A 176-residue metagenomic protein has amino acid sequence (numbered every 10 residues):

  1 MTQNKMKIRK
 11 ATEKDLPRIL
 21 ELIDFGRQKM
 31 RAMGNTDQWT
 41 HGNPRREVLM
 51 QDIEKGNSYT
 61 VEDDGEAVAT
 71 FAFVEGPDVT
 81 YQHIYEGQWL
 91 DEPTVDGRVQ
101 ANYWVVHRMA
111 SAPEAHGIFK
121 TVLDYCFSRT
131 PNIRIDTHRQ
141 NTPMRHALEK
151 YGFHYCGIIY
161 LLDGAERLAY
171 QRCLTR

Functional and structural regions predicted by a protein language model:
K7-E21: A short beta-loop-alpha structural element at the N-terminal edge of CoA-dependent acyl/N-acetyltransferase catalytic
R27-E47: Conserved GNAT-fold acetyl-CoA-binding loop/helix
K55-F73: Conserved beta-hairpin
A72-E114: Conserved acyl-donor/pantetheine-binding loop and adjacent beta-alpha core of acyl/acetyltransferases and related
V105, S128-Q140: Conserved GNAT acetyl-CoA-binding A-motif
S111-E114, I135-R145, D163: Conserved beta-strand-loop-alpha-helix junction that forms the acyl-donor binding cleft
E114-S128, H146-K150: Conserved acetyl-CoA-binding loop-helix of GNAT-fold acetyltransferases
D136-H138, H154-L168: Conserved catalytic-core motifs of GNAT/GCN5-like acyltransferases
